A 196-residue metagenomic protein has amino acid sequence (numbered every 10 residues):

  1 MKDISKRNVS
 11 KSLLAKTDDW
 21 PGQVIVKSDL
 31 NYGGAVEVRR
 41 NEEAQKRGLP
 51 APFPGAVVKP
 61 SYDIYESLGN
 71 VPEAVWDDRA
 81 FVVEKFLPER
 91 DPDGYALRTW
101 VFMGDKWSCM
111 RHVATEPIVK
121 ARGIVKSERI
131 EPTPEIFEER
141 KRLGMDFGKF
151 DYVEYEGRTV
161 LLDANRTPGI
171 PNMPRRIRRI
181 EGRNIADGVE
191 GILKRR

Functional and structural regions predicted by a protein language model:
M1-N41: Conserved N-proximal alpha/beta basic substrate-recognition cap immediately N-terminal to, or forming the N-lobe
L14-A15, R98-T99, F150: Residue-level detector of beta-strand structural context in well-folded domains
D19, F102-M103, E154: Generic beta-strand structural signal
W20-V24, R79-F81, R98, G148: Generic beta-strand structural signal
G22, D105, G157-R158: Beta-strand-connecting loop/turn residues
G34-G55: Acidic/polar short surface loop at catalytic or gating sites that assists cofactor/ion binding and chemistry
G48-R140: Phosphate-binding site of ATP-dependent enzymes
F86, M110-L161, N165, G169 (+2 more regions): A long amphipathic alpha-helix within ATP-dependent nucleotide-binding catalytic cores
